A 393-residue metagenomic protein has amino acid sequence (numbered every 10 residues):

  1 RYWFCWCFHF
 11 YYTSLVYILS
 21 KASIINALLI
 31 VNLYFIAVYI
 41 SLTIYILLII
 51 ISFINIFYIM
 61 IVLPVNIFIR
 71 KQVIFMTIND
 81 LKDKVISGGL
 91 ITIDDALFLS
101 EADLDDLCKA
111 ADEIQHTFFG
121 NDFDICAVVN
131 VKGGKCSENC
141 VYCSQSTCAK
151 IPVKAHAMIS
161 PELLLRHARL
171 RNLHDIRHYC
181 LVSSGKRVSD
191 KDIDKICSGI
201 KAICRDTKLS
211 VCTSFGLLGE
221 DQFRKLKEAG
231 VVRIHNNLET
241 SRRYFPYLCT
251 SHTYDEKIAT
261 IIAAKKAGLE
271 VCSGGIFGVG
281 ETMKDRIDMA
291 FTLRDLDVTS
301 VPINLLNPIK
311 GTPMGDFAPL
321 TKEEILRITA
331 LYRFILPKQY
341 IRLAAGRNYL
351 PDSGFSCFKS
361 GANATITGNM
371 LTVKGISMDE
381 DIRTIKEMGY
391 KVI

Functional and structural regions predicted by a protein language model:
W3-W6: Tryptophan (W) side chains
Y17, I50-E138: Flexible, acidic/Gly-rich N-terminal and inter-domain linker regions that tether and position cofactor-handling modules
N66, R70, I74-A102, R294-I393: Auxiliary Fe-S-binding modules of radical SAM enzymes
V141, Q145-C148: Short functional micro-motifs and their immediate structural scaffolds
C148-H167, R171-I261, E270-G274, T299-N304 (+1 more regions): Core AdoMet radical
I193-K201, A229-H235, M283-T299, S353-T367: Short, electropositive alpha-helical surface patch
S214-G219, I276-A290: Active-site glycine- and acidic-residue-rich loops that bind and position anionic ligands or nucleotide-like cofactors
